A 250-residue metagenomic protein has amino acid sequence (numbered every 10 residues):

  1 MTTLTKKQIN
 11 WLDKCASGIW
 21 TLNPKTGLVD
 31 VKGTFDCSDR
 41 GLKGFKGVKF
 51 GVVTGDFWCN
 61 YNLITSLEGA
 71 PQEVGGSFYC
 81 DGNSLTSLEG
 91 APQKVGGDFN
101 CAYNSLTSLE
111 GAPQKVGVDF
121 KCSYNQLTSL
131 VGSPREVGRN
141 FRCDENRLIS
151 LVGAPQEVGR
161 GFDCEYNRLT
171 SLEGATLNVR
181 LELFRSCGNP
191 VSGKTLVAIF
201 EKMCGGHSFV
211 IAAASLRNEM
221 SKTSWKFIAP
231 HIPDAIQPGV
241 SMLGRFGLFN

Functional and structural regions predicted by a protein language model:
M1-K49, L196-N250: N-terminal capping/linker segments that flank leucine-rich repeat
K14-C80, V95-G97, C101, G117-V118 (+3 more regions): LRR N-terminal entry segment and analogous cap-like coil->beta motifs
V31, F45-V48, C59, L67-A70 (+11 more regions): Canonical leucine-rich repeat
E68, Y79-C80, T86-E89, C101 (+11 more regions): Serine/proline-rich low-complexity intrinsically disordered segments, especially terminal tails, linkers
C164, L177-A213: Leucine-rich repeat domain C-terminal region
